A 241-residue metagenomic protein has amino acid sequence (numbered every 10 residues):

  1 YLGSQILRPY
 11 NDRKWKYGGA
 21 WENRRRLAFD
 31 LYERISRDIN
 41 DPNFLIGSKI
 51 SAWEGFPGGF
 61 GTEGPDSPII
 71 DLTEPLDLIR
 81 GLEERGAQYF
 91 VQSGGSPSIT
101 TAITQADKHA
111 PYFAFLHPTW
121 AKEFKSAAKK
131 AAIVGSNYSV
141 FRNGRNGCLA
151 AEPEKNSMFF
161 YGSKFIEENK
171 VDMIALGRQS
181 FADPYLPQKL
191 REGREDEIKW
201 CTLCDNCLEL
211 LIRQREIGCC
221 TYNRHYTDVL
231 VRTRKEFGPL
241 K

Functional and structural regions predicted by a protein language model:
Y1-K241: Flavin-dependent oxidoreductase catalytic cores
